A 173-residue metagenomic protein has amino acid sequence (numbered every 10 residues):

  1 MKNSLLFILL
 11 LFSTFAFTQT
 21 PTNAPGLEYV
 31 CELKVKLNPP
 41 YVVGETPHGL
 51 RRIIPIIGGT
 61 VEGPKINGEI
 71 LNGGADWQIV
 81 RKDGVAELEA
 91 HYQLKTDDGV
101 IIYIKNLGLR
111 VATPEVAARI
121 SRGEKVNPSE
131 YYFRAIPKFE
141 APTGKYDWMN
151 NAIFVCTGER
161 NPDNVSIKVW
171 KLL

Functional and structural regions predicted by a protein language model:
M1-T22: Bacterial Sec-dependent N-terminal signal peptides
Q19-L173: Beta-strand-enriched cores of mature, soluble protein domains
